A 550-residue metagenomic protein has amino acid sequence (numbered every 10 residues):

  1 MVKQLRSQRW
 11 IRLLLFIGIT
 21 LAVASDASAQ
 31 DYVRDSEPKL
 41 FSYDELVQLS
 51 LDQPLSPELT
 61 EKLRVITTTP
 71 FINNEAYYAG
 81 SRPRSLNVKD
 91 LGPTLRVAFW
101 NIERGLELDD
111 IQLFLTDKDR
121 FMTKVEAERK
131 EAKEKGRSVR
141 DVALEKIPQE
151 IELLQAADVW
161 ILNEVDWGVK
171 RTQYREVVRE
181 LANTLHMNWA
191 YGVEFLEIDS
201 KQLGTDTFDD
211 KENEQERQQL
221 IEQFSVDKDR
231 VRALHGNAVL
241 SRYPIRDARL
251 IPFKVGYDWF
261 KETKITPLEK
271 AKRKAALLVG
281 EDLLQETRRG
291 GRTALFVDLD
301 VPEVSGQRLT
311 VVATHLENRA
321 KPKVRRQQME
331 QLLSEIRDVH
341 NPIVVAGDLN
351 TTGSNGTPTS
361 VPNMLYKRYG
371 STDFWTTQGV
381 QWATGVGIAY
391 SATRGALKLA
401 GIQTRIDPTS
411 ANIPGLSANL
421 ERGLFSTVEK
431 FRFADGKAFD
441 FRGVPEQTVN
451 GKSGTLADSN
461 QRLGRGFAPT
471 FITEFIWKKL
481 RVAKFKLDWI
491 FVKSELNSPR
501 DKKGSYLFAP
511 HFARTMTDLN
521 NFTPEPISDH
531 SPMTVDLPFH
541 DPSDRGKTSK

Functional and structural regions predicted by a protein language model:
K3-R6, R12, A27-L234, F253 (+3 more regions): N-terminal, active-site-proximal structural segment of metallo-dependent hydrolase catalytic domains
R12-A22: Bacterial N-terminal signal peptides
Q30-R84, I245-L250, L299, P322-K323 (+3 more regions): Metal-dependent phosphoester-hydrolase catalytic domains
T94, A156, Q307-R308, H340-P342: Short coil/turn segments at beta-strand junctions that form active-site/ligand-binding loops
W100, N163, T314, A346-L349: Active-site flanking residues adjacent to catalytic metal/cofactor-binding acidic residues
G105-L106, W167-K170, E197-S200, D258 (+2 more regions): Active-site environment of divalent metal-dependent phosphoester hydrolases
D141-L144, E152-W160, R230-L234, L277-F296 (+3 more regions): Alpha-helix-centered segments that form part of catalytic cores
F224, V231-H235, R242-Q327: Catalytic-adjacent loop/helix segments of enzymes that bind and process anionic phosphate/sulfate esters
